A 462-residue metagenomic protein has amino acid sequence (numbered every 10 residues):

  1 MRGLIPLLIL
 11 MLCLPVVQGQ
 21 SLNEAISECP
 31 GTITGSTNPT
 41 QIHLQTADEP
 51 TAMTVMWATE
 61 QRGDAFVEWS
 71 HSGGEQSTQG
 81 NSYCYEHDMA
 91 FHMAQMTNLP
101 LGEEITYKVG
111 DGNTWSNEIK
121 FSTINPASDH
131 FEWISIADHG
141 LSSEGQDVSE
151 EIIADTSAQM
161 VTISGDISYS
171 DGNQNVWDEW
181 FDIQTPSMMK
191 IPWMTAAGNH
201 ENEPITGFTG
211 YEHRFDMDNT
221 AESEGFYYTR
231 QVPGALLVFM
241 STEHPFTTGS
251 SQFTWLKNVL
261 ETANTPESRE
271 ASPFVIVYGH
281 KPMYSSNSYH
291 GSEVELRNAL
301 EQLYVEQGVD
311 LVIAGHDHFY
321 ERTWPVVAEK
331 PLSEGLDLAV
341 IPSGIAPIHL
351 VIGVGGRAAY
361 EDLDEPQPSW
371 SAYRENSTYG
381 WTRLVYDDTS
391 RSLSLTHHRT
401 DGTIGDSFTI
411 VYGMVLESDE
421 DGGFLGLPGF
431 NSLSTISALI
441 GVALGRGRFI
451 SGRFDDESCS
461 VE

Functional and structural regions predicted by a protein language model:
M1-S21, E420-E462: Secretory targeting signatures
G19-S135, A154, S377, R383-Y386 (+1 more regions): Acidic, histidine-bearing metal-coordination/catalytic regions of metal-dependent phosphoesterases
T51-V55, D64-F66, Q76, S142-G145 (+4 more regions): Short, solvent-exposed loop/turn elements at domain surfaces
Y83, A90-T97, E104-N125, N175-R269 (+4 more regions): Extended active-site neighborhood of metal-dependent phosphoesterases/phosphodiesterases
F131-N202: Conserved, compact domain cores that house catalytic/ligand-binding motifs in diverse enzymes and effector modules
S135-A137, M160-D166, W193-N199, M240-S241 (+3 more regions): Active-site neighborhood of phospho(di)ester-bond hydrolases with catalytic His/Asp-centered motifs
H139-S142, I167-S170, N199-E203, G234-A235 (+5 more regions): Solvent-exposed loop/turn segments at secondary-structure junctions within structured extracellular/periplasmic domains
E267-V312: Active-site-proximal segments of metal-dependent phosphoesterases and phosphodiesterases across multiple
